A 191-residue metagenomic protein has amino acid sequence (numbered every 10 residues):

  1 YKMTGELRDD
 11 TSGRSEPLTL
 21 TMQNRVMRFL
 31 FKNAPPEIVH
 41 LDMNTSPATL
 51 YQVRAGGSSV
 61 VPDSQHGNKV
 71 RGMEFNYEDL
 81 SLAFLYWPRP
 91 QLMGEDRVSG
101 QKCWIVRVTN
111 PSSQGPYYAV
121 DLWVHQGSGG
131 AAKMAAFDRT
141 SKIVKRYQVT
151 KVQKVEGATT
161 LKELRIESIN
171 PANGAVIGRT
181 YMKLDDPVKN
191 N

Functional and structural regions predicted by a protein language model:
Y1-R54: N-terminal mature ectodomain segment of secretory-pathway/periplasmic proteins
M3, M27, P90, V106 (+1 more regions): Well-ordered beta-strand positions enriched in small/hydrophobic/aromatic, beta-favoring residues
M3-G5, P90-Q91, Y147, L184: Generic structural motif
R8, Q23, K32-A34, N44-S46 (+7 more regions): Solvent-exposed coil/turn segments that connect beta secondary-structure elements in extracytoplasmic/periplasmic
T11-S15, A34-H40, A55-P62, Q114-Y117 (+2 more regions): Short, surface-exposed beta-strand/loop "edge" segments at domain boundaries and coil↔beta transitions
T21-V26, D42-S46, S64-V70, T150-Q153 (+1 more regions): A short, sequence-level motif marking secondary-structure junctions
N44-Y118, D138-R139: Flexible, processing/modification-adjacent segments and terminal tails in exported/periplasmic/extracellular proteins
Q101-N190: Gly/Pro-enriched, hydrophobic low-complexity segments that function as extracytoplasmic propeptides/linkers
